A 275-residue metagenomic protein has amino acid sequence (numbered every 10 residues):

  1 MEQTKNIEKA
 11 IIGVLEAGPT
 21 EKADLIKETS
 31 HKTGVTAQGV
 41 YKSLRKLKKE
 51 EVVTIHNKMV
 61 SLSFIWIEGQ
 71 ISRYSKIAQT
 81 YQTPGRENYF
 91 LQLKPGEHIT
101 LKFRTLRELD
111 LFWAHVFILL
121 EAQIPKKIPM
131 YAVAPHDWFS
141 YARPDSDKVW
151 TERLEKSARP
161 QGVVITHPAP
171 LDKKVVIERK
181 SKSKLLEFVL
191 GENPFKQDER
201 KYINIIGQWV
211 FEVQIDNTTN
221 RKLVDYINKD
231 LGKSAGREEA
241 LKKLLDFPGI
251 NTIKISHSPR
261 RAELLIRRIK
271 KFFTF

Functional and structural regions predicted by a protein language model:
M1-E8, K58-Q79: Short, cationic-aromatic polyanion-contact patches
E8-E16: Hydrophobic residues on short alpha-helical segments
T20-E28: Short acidic, hydrophobic short linear motifs in intrinsically disordered regions
G34-K46: Short amphipathic alpha-helical interaction segments
K48-K58: A short, conserved structural fragment
Y74-P129: Amphipathic alpha-helical dimerization/coiled-coil segments that flank or bridge DNA-binding/regulatory modules
L109-L244: Hydrophobic protein-protein interaction segments
E239-F275: Cysteine/selenocysteine-centered motifs that mediate thiol-based redox chemistry or coordinate metal-sulfur cofactors
